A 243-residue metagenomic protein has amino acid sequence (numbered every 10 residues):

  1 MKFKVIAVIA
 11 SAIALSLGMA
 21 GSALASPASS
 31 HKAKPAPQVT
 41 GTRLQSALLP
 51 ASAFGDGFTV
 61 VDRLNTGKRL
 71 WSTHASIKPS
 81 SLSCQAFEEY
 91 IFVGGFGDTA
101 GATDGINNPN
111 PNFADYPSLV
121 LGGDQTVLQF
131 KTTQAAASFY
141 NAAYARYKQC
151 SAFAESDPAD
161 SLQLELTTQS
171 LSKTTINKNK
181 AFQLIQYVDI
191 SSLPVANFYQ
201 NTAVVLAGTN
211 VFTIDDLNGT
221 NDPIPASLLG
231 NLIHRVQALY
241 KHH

Functional and structural regions predicted by a protein language model:
M1-S26: Secretory targeting and sorting signals
S29-A114, A154, H243: N-terminal "mature-domain start" segment
Q38-V39, G123-T132, L217-D222: Second-shell loop/turn segments in exported
D56, F130-A135, L171-K180, A207-G208: A short, structured loop/turn motif at beta-sheet edges
V61, N65-R69, T73, Y147-N201 (+1 more regions): Short Gly/Thr-rich strand-loop-strand
D104-N141: A short acidic-to-branched-hydrophobic micro-motif
D124-T126, T202-N218: Short, well-ordered beta-strand elements
I214-H243: Surface-exposed amphipathic alpha-helical segments
